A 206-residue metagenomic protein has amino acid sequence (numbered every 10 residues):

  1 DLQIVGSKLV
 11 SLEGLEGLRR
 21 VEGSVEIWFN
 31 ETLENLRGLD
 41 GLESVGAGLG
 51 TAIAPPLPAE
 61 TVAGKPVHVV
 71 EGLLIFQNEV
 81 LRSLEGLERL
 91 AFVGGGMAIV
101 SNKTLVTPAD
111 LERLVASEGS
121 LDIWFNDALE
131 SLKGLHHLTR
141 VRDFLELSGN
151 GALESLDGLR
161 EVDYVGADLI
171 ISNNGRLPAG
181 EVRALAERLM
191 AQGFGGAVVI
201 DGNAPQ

Functional and structural regions predicted by a protein language model:
D1-E34, G38-P58, V67-R82, G86-L105 (+4 more regions): Concave beta-strand-loop units of leucine-rich repeat
